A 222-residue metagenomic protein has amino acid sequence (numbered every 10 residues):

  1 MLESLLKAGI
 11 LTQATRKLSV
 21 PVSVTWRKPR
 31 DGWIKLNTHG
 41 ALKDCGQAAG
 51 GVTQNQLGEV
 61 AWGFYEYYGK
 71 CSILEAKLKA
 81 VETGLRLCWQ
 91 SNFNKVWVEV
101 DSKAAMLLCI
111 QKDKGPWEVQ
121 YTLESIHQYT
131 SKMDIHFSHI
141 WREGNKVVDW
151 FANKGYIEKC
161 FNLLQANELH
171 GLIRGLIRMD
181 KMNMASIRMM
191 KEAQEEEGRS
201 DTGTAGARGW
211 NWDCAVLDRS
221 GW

Functional and structural regions predicted by a protein language model:
M1-W222: Primary recognition of RNase H-like, Mg2+-dependent phosphodiesterase/nuclease domains
